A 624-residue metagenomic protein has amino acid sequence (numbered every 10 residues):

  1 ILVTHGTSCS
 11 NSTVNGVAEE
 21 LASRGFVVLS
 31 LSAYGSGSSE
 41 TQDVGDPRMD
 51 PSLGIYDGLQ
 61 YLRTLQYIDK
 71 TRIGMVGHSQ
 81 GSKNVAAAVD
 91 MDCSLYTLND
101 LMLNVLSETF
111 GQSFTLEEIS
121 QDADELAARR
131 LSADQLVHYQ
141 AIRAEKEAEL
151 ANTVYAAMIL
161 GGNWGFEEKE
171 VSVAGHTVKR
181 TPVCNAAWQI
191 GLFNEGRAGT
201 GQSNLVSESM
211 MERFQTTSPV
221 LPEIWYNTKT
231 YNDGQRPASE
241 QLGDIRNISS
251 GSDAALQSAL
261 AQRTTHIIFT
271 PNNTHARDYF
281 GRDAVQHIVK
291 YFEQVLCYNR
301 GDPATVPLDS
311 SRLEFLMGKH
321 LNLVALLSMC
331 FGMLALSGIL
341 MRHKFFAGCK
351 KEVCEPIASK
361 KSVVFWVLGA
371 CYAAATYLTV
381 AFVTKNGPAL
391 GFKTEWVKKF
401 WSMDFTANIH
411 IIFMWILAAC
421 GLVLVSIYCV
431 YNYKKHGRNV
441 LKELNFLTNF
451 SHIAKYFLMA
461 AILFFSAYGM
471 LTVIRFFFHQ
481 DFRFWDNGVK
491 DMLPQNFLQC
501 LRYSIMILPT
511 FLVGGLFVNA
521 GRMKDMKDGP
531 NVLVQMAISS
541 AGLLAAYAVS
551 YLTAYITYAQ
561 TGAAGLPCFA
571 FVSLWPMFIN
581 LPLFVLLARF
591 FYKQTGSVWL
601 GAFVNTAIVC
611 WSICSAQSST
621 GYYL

Functional and structural regions predicted by a protein language model:
I1-F315: Soluble extramembrane regions of membrane proteins in the secretory/endomembrane system
T64, R342, W401: Conserved helix-loop functional segments at active or binding sites
S311-L316, C354-K360, L447: Short, Lys/Arg-rich N-terminal segment immediately upstream of the first membrane anchor
R312-L326: Juxtamembrane/start-of-transmembrane alpha-helix segments at the extracytoplasmic/lumenal side of membrane anchors
V324-M333, I462, S466, M470: Lipid-exposed faces of alpha-helical membrane segments in multi-pass integral membrane proteins
S328-C371: Juxtamembrane interface at the cytosolic side of transmembrane helices
V367-L624: Alpha-helical transmembrane segments of integral membrane proteins
